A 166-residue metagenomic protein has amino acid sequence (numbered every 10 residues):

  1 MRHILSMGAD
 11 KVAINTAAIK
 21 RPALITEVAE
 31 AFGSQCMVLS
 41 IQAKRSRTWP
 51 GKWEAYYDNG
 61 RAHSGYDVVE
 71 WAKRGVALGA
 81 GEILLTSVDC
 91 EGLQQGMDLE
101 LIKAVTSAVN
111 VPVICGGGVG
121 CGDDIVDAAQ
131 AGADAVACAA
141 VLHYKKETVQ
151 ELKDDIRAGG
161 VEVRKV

Functional and structural regions predicted by a protein language model:
M1-G8, E100-V136: Catalytic cores of alpha/beta
R2-L85, D89-C90: Conserved anion-binding
N15, S40, G116, C138-A139: Generic beta-sheet signal
I19-P22, G65-V69, G96-L99, G122 (+1 more regions): Electropositive phosphate-/nucleotide-binding environments in soluble metabolic enzymes
L24-A43, Q94-C121, D155-K165: Alpha-helix-loop-beta-strand connector modules within alpha/beta enzyme cores
I25-F32, V126-V166: C-terminal helical cap(s) of enzyme catalytic domains, especially alpha/beta-barrels
V69, K73-P112, V126: Internal alpha/beta core interface subdomains
V88, G118, A139-V141: Short, loop-centered acidic/histidine patches that primarily coordinate divalent metals
